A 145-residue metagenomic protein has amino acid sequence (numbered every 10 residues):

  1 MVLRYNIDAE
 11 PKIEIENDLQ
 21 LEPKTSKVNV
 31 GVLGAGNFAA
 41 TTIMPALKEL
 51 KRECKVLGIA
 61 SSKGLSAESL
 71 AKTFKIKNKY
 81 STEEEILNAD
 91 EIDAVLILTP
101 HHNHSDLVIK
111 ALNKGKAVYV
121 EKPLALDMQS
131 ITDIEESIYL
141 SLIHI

Functional and structural regions predicted by a protein language model:
P11-F74, A94: N-terminal Rossmann-like dinucleotide-binding module
N78-T82: Short acidic-hydrophobic, aromatic-tinged amphipathic segments that line or gate anion-handling sites
L87, N103-E121: Rossmann-fold NAD(P) dinucleotide-binding segment
L98-H102: N-terminal glycine-rich "phosphate-gripper" loop used for MgATP/nucleotide binding and carboxylate activation
L124-S141: Rossmann-fold NAD(P)-binding glycine/threonine-rich loop
I143-I145: Conserved small/polar residues in nucleotide/adenosyl-binding loops
